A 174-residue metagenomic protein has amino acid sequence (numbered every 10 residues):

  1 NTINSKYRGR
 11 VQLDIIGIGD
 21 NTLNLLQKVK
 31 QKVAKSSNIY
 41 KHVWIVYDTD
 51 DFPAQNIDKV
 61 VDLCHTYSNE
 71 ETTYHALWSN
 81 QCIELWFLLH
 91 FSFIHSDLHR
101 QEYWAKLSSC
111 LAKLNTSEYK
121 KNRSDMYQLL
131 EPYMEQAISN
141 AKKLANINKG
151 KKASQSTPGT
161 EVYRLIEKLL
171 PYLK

Functional and structural regions predicted by a protein language model:
T2-I16, L23, V29-W44, T49-K174: C-terminal accessory helical subdomains adjacent to catalytic cores in phosphodiester- and nucleotide-handling enzymes
